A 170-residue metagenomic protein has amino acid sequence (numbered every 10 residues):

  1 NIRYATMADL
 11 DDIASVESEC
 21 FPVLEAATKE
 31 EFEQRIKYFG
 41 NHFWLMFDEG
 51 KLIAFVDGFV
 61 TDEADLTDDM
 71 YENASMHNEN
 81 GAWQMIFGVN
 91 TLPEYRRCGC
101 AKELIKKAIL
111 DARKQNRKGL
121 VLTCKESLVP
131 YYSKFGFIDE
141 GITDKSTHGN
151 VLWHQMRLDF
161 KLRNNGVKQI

Functional and structural regions predicted by a protein language model:
N1-I13: A short beta-loop-alpha structural element at the N-terminal edge of CoA-dependent acyl/N-acetyltransferase catalytic
A5, F87, T123-C124: Small/polar loops that bind or transfer phosphate-bearing groups
V23-E49, I53-M76: Active-site rim helix/loop that mediates acceptor-substrate recognition in acyltransferases
N41, V151-R157: Short hydrophobic/aromatic beta-strand or adjacent loop that forms the aromatic wall/cage of a ligand/substrate-binding
A54-N90, R96, D144-W153, N165: Conserved acyl-donor/pantetheine-binding loop and adjacent beta-alpha core of acyl/acetyltransferases and related
T91, R97-L110: Conserved acetyl-CoA-binding loop-helix of GNAT-fold acetyltransferases
I105, L110-C124: Conserved GNAT acetyl-CoA-binding A-motif
K114, E126-V151: Conserved active-site alpha-helix within GNAT-family acetyltransferase domains
